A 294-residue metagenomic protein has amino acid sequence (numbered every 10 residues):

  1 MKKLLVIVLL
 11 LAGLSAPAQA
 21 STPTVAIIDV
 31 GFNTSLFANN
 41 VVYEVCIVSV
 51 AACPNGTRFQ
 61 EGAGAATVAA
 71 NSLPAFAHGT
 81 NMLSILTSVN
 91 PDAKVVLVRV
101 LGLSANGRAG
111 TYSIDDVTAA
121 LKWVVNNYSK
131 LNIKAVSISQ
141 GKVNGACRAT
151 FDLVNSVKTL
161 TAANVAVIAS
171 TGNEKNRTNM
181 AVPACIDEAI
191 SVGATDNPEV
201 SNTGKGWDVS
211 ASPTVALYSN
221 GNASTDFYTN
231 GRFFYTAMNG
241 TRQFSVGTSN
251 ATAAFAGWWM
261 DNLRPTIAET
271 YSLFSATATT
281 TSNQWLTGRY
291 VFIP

Functional and structural regions predicted by a protein language model:
L4-L14: Sec-dependent N-terminal signal peptides
S21-K94, G102-S104, Y112, D116-A119 (+3 more regions): Active-site core segment of subtilase-fold serine proteases
P23, D29, A181-R264: Extracellular S/T/G-rich loop segment that most often corresponds to the catalytic His/Ser-adjacent loop
V30-T34, L101-A105, G141-A146, N173-R177 (+2 more regions): Solvent-exposed loop/turn segments at secondary-structure junctions within structured extracellular/periplasmic domains
F37, L131-Q140, F151, A163 (+2 more regions): C-terminal subdomain of the subtilisin-like protease fold in secreted/lumenal serine endopeptidases
N71-T80, G172, R242-F255: Gly/Ser-rich catalytic serine loop of serine hydrolases
S84-S88, A109-S137, R148-I168, R177-G193 (+2 more regions): Mature extracellular/periplasmic domains of secretome proteins
L86, V98-L103, G231-F292: Hydrolase catalytic cores
